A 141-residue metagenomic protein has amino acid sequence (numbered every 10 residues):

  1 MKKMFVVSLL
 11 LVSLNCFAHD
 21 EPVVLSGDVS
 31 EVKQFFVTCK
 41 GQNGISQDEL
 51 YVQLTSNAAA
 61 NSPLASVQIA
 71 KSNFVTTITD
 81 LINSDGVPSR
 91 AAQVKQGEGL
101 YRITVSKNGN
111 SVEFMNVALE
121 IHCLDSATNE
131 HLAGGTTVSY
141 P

Functional and structural regions predicted by a protein language model:
F5, L9-D20: Sec/Tat signal peptide C-region and signal peptidase I cleavage site
V23-G27, F74-V87, T137: Solvent-exposed serine/threonine-rich low-complexity stretches and specific carbohydrate-binding patches
G27-V67: Short, surface-exposed binding/anchoring microloops in extracellular/periplasmic proteins
K33-F35, P63-A65, G109-T136: Edge beta-strands of jelly-roll/beta-sandwich modules across compartments, strongly enriched in secreted/luminal
K40-N43, I69, N83-G97: Beta-sandwich interaction modules
D48-L50, Q93-L119: Noncatalytic modules at the cell exterior or secretory-pathway interfaces, chiefly beta-strand-rich lectin/adhesion
A60-L81, A118: Short, surface-exposed beta-strand/strand-loop-strand elements in extracellular ectodomains
Y140-P141: Short, solvent-exposed mixed-charge patches
